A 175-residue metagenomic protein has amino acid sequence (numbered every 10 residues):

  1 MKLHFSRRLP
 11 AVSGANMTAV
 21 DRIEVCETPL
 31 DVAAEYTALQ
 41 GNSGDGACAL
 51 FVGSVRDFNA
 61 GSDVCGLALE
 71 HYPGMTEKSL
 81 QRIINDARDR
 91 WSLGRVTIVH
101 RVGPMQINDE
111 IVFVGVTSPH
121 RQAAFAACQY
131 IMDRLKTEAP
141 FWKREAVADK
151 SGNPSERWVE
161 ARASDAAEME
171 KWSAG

Functional and structural regions predicted by a protein language model:
K2-I111, T117-P119, A123-Q129, D133-G175: N-terminal, polar/charged subdomain of small-to-medium soluble alpha/beta proteins
